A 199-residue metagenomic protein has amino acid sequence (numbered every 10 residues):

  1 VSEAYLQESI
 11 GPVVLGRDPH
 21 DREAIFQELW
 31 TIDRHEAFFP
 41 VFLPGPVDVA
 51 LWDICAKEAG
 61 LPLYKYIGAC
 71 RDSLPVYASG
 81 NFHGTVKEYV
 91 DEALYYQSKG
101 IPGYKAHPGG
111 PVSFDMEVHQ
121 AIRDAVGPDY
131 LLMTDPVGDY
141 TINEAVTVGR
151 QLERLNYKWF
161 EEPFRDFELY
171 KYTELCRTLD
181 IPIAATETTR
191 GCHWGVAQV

Functional and structural regions predicted by a protein language model:
V1-E58: Metal- or metallocofactor-binding catalytic centers and their adjacent structured scaffolds across diverse enzyme
H20-R22, L63-Y66, W159-D166: Flexible, glycine/charged-enriched surface loops at secondary-structure junctions
A37, S73-E88, P108, D135-I142 (+1 more regions): Active-site mouth loops of central-metabolism enzymes
A59-G84, V118, R123-L131, L179-D180: N-terminal small/glycine-rich loop or linker at the start of catalytic domains across soluble metabolic enzymes
G80-V90, L94-Y95, V112-M116: Active-site beta->alpha loop and helix N-cap motifs at the rims of alpha/beta catalytic domains
L94-Q97, E153: Non-catalytic positions within long, well-ordered alpha-helices that form the structural scaffold/packing of enzyme
A106-V199: Catalytic core of soluble alpha/beta enzymes
